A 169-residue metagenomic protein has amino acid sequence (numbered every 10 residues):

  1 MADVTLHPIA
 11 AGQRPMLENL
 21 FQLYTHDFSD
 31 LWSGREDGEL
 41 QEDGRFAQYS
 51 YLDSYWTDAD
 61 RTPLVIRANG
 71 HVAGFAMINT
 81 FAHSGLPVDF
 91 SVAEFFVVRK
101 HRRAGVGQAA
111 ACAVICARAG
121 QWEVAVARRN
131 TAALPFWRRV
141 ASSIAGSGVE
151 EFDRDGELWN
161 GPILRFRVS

Functional and structural regions predicted by a protein language model:
M1-R35, V168-S169: Conserved N-terminal entry element of GNAT/NAT acetyltransferase domains
E36-P63: Active-site rim helix/loop that mediates acceptor-substrate recognition in acyltransferases
R61, W159-F166: Short hydrophobic/aromatic beta-strand or adjacent loop that forms the aromatic wall/cage of a ligand/substrate-binding
P63-V65, H71-T80, S91, F96: Conserved beta-strand in the GNAT
F81-V92, R102: A conserved beta-turn-beta hairpin within the catalytic core of GNAT-like acetyltransferases that forms part
V92-R103, V126-R128: A short, internal acetyl-CoA/4′-phosphopantetheine-binding micro-motif in the GNAT/acyltransferase core
V97, R103-C116, P135, R139: Conserved acetyl-CoA-binding loop-helix of GNAT-fold acetyltransferases
I115, E123-R138, S142, F152-W159: Conserved beta-strand-loop-alpha-helix junction that forms the acyl-donor binding cleft
